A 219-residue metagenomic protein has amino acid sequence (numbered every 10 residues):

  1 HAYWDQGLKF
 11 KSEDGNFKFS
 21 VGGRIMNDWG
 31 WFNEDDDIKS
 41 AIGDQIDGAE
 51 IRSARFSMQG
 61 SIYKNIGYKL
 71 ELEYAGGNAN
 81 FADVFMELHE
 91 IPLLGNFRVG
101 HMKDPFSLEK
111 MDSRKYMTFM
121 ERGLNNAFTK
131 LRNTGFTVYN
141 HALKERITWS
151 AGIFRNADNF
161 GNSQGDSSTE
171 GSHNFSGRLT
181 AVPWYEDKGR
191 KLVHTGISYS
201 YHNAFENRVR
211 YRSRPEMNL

Functional and structural regions predicted by a protein language model:
H1-D5: Sec-dependent signal peptide cleavage junction
G7-N159, G165-F205: Outer membrane beta-barrel
D112, N203-L219: Extracellular/periplasmic loop regions
